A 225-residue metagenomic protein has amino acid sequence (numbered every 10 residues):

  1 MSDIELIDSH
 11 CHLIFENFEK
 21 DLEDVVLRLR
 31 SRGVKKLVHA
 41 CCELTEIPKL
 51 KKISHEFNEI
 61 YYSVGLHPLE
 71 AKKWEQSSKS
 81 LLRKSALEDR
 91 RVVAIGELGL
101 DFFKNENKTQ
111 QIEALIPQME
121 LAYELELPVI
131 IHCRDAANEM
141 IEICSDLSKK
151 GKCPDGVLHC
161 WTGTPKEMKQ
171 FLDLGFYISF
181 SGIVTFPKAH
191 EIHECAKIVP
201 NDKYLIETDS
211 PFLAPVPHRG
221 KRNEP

Functional and structural regions predicted by a protein language model:
M1-P225: Mid-domain alpha/beta scaffold segments of enzyme catalytic cores
